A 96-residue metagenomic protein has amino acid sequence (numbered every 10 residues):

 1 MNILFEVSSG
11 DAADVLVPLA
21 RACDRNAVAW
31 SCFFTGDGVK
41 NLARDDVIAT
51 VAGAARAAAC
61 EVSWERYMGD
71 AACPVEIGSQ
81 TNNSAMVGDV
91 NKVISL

Functional and structural regions predicted by a protein language model:
M1, A54-A55, V90-N91: Short, well-ordered alpha-helix to beta-strand connector turns
N2-D14, G36-G38: Short, glycine-rich nucleotide/cofactor-binding loops
I3, A29-W30, A57: Hydrophobic anchor at the start of a short beta-strand that flanks the dinucleotide cofactor-binding loop
A12-A27, C32: Histidine-anchored nucleotide/phosphate-binding helix
T35-V39, V62-W64: Short beta-alpha junction loops
V47-A71: A glycine-rich helix N-cap at a beta->alpha junction
M68-L96: C-terminal structural segments of small proteins and small subunits
